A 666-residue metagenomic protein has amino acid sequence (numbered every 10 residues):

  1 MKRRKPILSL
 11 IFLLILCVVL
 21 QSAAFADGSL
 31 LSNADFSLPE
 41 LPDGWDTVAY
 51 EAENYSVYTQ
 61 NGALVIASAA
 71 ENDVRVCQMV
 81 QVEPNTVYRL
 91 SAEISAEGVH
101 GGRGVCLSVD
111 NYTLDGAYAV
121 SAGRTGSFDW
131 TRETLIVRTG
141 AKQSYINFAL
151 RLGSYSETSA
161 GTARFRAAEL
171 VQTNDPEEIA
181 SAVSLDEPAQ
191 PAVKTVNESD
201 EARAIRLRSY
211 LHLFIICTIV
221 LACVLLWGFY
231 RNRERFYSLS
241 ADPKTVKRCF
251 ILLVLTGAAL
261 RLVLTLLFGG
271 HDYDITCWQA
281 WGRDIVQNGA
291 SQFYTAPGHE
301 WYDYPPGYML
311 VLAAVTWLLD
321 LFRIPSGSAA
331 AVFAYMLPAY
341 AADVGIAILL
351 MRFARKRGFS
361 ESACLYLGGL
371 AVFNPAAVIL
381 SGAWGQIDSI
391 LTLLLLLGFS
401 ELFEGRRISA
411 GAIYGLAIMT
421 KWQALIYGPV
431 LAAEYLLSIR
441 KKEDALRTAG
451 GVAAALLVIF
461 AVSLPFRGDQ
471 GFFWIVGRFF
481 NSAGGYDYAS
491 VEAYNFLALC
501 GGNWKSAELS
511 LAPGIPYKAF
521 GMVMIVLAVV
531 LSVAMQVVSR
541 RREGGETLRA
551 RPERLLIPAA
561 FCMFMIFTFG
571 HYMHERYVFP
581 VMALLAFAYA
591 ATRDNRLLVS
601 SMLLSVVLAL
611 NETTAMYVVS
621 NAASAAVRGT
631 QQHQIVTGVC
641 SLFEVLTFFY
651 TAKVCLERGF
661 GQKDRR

Functional and structural regions predicted by a protein language model:
K2, Y427-L457, R467-D469, P580: Perimembrane helix-loop-helix junctions
K2-C17, F25, R203-V263, R355 (+4 more regions): Start-transfer (signal-anchor) and selected internal transmembrane alpha helices of multi-pass inner/ER membrane
V18, T218, R233-P243, A347 (+4 more regions): Aromatic/glycine/proline-enriched transmembrane-helix motif characteristic of membrane-embedded glycan-assembly enzymes
F25-L213, A512-I515: Extracellular and organelle-lumenal recognition/adhesion modules and their flexible linkers in secreted
D27, E187-I219, W227, C249 (+8 more regions): Transmembrane helical bundles and short interhelical boundary loops of multi-pass, membrane-embedded
T276-D303, G307, W317-I324, D469-R478: Extracytosolic helix-loop segments that constitute the early lumenal/periplasmic catalytic or substrate-binding loops
I348-R352, I390-R407, L584-L585: Specific aromatic-rich, kink-prone transmembrane helix
K356-E361, L396-S409, I439, G545 (+1 more regions): Membrane-interface transmembrane helices that cradle and orient dolichyl/undecaprenyl
